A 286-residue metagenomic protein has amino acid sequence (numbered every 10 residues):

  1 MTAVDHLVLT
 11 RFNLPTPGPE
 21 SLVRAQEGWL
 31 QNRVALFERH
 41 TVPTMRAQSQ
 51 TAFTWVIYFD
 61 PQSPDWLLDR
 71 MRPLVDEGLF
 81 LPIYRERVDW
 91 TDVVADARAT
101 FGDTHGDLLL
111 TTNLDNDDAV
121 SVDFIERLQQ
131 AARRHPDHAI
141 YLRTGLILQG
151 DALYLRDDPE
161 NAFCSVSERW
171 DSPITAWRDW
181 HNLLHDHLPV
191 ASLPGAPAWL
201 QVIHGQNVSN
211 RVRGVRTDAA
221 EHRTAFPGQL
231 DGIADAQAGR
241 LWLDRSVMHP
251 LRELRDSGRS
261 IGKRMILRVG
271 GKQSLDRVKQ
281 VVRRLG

Functional and structural regions predicted by a protein language model:
T2, D171-G286: C-terminal catalytic/acceptor-binding lobe
D5-L7, F12-R33: A solvent-exposed, charged loop/short amphipathic helix patch at secondary-structure junctions
D5-T10, A25, T44-M45, F53-Y58: Hydrophobic targeting segments
A25, W29-L30, V42-A52, L74-G78: Short, acidic, metal-binding catalytic loop of nucleotide-sugar glycosyltransferases
A52-Q62, Y84-E86: Short beta-strand/loop segment that forms part of the nucleotide-sugar
D65-P73: Acidic helix N-cap motif at the loop->helix transition within catalytic regions of sugar-transfer enzymes
W90-T104, A119-P194: Conserved catalytic core of nucleotide-sugar-dependent glycosyltransferases
G106-A119: Short beta-strand-to-loop acidic/aromatic patch adjacent to the donor-nucleotide binding site
